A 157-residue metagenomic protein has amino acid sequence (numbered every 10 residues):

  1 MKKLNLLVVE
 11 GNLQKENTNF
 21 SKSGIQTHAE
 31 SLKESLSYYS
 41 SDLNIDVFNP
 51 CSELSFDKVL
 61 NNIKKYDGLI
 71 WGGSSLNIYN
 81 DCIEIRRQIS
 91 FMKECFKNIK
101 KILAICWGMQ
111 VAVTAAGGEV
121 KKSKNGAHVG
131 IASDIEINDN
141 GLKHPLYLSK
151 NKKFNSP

Functional and structural regions predicted by a protein language model:
M1-I89, E94-N98: N-terminal beta1-alpha1 cap of cysteine-dependent amidohydrolase-like domains
E10, N49-C51, C106, K124 (+1 more regions): Residues at the C-termini of beta-strands that transition into short coil/loop
N12, S75, G108-M109, G126-A127 (+1 more regions): Short, flexible active-site-adjacent loop segments at beta-strand->alpha-helix junctions, enriched in small/polar
Y39-S41, T114, K150: Short, structurally constrained coil/turn elements that cap an alpha-helix or connect an alpha-helix to the following
F96-A116: Catalytic nucleophile loop
A116-P157: Pocket-forming structural segment of enzyme catalytic cores
